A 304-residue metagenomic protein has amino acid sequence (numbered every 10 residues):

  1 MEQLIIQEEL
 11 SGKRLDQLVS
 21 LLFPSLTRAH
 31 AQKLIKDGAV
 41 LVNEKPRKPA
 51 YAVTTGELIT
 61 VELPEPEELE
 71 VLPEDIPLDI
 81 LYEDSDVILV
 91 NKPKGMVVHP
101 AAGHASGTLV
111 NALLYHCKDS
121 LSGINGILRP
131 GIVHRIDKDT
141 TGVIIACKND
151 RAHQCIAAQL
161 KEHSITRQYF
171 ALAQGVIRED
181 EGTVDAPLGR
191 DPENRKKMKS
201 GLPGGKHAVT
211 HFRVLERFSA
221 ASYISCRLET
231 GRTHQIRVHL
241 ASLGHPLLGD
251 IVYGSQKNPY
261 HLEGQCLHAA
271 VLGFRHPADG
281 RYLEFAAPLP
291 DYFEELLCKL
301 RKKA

Functional and structural regions predicted by a protein language model:
M1-T183, P187-P192, C266, Y292-L300: RNA pseudouridine synthases
V61-L63, P192-K196, H207, V252-N258: Short Pro/Gly-enriched beta-strand edge/turn motifs at strand-loop
I76, K196-G201, K257-H261: Short, P/G- and charge-enriched loop/turn segments at secondary-structure junctions
I80, A173, H211-V214, L247: Conserved hydrophobic positions within beta-strands
V90, V238, G249: Active-site flanking residues adjacent to catalytic metal/cofactor-binding acidic residues
G126-A158, I165-T166, F170, D185-L243 (+1 more regions): The conserved catalytic core of RNA pseudouridine synthases
E162, T166, S242-K257: Flexible glycine-rich active-site/ligand-binding loops centered on an Asp-His dyad
L248-R275, L283: RNA substrate-recognition surfaces in RNA-acting enzymes
